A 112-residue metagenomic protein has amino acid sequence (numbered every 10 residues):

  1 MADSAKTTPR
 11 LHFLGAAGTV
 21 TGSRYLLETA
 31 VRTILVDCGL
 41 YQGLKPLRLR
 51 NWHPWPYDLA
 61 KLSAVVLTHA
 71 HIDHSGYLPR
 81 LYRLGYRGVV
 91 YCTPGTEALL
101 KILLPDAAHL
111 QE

Functional and structural regions predicted by a protein language model:
A2-A5, V20: Transmembrane helix-loop-helix hairpins at membrane boundaries of multipass inner-membrane proteins
T7-H12: Extreme N-terminal starter segment of soluble prokaryotic enzymes
A17-T19, T29-G88, C92, T96 (+1 more regions): Pre-active-site segment of Zn-dependent metallo-hydrolases
R24-L26: Conserved hydrophobic/aromatic beta-strand scaffold that supports enzyme active sites
